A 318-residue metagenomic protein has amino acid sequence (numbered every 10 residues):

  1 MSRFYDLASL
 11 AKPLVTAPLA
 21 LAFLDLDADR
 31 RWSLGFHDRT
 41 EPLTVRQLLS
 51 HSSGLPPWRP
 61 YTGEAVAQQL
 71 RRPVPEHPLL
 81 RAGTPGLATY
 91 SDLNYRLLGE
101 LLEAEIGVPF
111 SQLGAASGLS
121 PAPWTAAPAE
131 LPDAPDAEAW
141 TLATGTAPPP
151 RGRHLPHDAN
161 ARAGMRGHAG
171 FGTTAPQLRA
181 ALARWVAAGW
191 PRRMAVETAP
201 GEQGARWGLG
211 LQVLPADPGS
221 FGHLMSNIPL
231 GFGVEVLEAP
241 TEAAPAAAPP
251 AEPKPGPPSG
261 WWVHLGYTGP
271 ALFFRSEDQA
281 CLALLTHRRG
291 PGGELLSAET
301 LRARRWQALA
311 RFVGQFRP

Functional and structural regions predicted by a protein language model:
M1-A8, L24-D29, E277, H287 (+1 more regions): Short, conserved catalytic-motif segment at the N-terminal edge
D6-D27, L98-E103, L178, Q279: Active-site SXXK
L26-T40: Short, glycine/proline-biased beta-turn/loop segments that scaffold the active-site neighborhood
H37-A251: Short, surface-exposed loop or secondary-structure junction motifs that flank catalytic or metal-binding residues
G164-F171, S226, W261-F273, T286-P291: Glycine-rich phosphate/pyrophosphate-binding beta-alpha loops
G231-E235, G260-W262, T268-C281: Short, surface-exposed beta-strand/loop micro-motifs that present aromatic residues
E252-S259: Short Pro/Gly-enriched beta-strand edge/turn motifs at strand-loop
R289-P318: Generic C-terminus detector
